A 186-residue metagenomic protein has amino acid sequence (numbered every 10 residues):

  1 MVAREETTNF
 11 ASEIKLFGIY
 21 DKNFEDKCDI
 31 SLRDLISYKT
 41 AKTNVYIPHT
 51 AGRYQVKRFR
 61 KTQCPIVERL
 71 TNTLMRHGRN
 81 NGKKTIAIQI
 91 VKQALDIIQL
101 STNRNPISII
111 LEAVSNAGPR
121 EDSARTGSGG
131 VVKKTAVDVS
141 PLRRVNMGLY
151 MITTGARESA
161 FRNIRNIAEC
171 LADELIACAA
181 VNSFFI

Functional and structural regions predicted by a protein language model:
M1-I88, K92-I186: Strongly charged
